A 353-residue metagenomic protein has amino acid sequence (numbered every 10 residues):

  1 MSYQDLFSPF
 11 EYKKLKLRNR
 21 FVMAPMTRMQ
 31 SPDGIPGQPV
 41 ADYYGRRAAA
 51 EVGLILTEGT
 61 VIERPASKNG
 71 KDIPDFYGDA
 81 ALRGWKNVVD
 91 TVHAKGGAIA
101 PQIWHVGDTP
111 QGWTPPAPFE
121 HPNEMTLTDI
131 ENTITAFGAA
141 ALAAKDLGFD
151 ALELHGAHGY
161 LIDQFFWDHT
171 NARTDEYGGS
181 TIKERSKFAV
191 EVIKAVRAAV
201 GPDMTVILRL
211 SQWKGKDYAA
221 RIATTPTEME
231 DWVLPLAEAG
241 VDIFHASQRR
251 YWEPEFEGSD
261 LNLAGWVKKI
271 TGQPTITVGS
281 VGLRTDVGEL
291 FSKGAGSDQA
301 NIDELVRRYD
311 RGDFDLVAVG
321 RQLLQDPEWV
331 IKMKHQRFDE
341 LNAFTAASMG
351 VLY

Functional and structural regions predicted by a protein language model:
M1-Y353: Flavin-dependent oxidoreductase catalytic cores
